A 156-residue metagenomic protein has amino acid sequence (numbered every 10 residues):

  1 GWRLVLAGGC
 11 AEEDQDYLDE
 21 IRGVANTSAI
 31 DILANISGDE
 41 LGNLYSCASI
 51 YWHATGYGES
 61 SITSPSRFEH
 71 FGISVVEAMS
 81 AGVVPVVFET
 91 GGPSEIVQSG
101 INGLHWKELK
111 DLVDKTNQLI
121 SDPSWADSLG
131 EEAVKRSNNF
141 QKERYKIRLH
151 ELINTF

Functional and structural regions predicted by a protein language model:
R3-D19, A34: Glycosyltransferase donor-sugar binding loop
L18-N43: Nucleotide-activated donor-binding/catalytic signature segment of Leloir-type glycosyltransferases, i.e., the conserved
L41-G42, E59-I62, G91-I96: Short glycine/proline-enriched, acidic/aromatic patches that form the donor-sugar handling elements
S46-H70, V83: Acidic donor-binding loop of glycosyltransferase active sites
G56-G58, V84, G91-G92, N102 (+1 more regions): Flexible glycine-rich beta->alpha loop in the catalytic core of nucleotide-sugar glycosyltransferases
V75-S80, V84-V87: Short hydrophobic beta-strand element within catalytic cores of glycosyltransferases and related nucleotide-activated
E89, Q98-K110, N117-S124: Conserved acidic donor-binding segment of nucleotide-sugar-dependent glycosyltransferases
K107, D111, S124-T155: A charged, aromatic-enriched C-terminal amphipathic alpha-helix characteristic of glycosyltransferases across folds
